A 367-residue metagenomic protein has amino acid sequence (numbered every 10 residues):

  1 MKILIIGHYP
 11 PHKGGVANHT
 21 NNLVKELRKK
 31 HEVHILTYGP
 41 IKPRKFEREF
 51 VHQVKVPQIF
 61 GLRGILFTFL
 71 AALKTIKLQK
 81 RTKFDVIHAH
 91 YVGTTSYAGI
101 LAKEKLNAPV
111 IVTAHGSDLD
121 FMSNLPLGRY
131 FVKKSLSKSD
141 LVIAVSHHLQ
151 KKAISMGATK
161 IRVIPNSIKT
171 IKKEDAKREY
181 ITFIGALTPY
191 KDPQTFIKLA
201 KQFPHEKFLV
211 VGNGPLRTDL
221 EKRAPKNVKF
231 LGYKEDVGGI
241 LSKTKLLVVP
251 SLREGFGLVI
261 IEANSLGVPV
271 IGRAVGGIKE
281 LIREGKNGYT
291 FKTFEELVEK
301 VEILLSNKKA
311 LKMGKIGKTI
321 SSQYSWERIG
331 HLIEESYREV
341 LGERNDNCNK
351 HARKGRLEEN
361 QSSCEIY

Functional and structural regions predicted by a protein language model:
M1-I41, K201, W326, C364-Y367: N-terminal subdomain of nucleotide-sugar transferases
L4, E174-F203, F208-V211: Conserved donor-binding/catalytic core segment of Leloir-type glycosyltransferases
R48, F60-V86, T94-L101, K105 (+1 more regions): An amphipathic, basic-hydrophobic alpha-helix
V112, M122, R129-K172: Donor nucleotide-sugar binding/catalytic pocket of nucleotide-sugar-dependent glycosyltransferases
Y233, L252: Aromatic "clamp/platform" in nucleotide-sugar-dependent glycosyltransferases that forms part of the donor/acceptor
I260, P269-G272: Short hydrophobic beta-strand element within catalytic cores of glycosyltransferases and related nucleotide-activated
E284-G285, Y289-E295, I303-K308: Conserved acidic donor-binding segment of nucleotide-sugar-dependent glycosyltransferases
K309-Q323: A short, well-ordered alpha-helix in the C-terminal region of glycosyltransferases
